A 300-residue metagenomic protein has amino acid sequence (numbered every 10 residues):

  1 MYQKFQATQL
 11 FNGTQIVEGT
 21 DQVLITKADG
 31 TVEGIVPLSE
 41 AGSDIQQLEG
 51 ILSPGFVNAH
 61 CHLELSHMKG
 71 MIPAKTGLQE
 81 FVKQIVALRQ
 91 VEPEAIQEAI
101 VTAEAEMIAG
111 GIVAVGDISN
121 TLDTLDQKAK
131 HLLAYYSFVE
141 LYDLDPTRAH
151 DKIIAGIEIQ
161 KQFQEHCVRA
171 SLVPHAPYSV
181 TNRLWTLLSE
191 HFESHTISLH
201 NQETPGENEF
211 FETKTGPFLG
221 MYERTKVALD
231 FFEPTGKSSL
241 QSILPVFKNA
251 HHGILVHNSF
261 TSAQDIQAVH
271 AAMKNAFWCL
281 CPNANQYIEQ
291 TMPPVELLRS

Functional and structural regions predicted by a protein language model:
M1-A41, I51: N-terminal metal-binding scaffold of metallo-dependent hydrolase/deaminase domains
I51-L52, K69-L132, K152-E165: Alpha-helical scaffold segments that flank or form the walls of functional sites
P54-S66, T196-P205: Histidine-centered catalytic micro-motifs
V57, V113-A114, A134-Y136, R169-V173 (+3 more regions): Structural preference for beta-strand elements that scaffold enzyme active sites
H62, N120, E140-L144, H175-P177 (+3 more regions): Active-site beta-loop-alpha junctions enriched in small/polar residues
H67-E98, Y136-Y142, P205-A250, M273: Active-site gating loops and adjacent loop-to-helix segments of metal-dependent hydrolytic enzymes
V113, I154-T196: Active-site gating/metal-coordination segments in enzymes
P177-T186, F232-S300: Active-site-adjacent C-terminal substructures of enzyme catalytic domains
